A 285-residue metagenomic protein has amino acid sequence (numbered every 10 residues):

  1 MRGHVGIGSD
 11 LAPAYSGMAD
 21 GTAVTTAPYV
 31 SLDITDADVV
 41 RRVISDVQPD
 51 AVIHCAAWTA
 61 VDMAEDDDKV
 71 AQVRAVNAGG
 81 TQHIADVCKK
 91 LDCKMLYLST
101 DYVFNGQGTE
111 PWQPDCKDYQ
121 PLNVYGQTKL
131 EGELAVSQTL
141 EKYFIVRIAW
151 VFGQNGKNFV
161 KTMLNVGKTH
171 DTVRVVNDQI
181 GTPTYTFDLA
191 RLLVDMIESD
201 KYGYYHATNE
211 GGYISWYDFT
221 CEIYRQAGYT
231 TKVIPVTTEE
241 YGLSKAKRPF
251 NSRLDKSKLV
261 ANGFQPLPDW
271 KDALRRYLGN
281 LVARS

Functional and structural regions predicted by a protein language model:
M1-A51: N-terminal Rossmann/SDR dinucleotide-binding element
S9, V52-A56, M95-T100, N105 (+1 more regions): SDR active-site strand-loop-helix element
I34-V76: NAD(P)H-binding glycine-rich loop region in Rossmannoid oxidoreductase-like domains and their noncatalytic homologs
A37, T81-I84, E133, L193: Conserved internal alpha-helix within the Rossmann fold of NAD(P)-dependent oxidoreductases
A71, A75-G80, K90, V103-V146 (+1 more regions): Catalytic helix-loop patch of NAD(P)-dependent Rossmann-fold dehydrogenases
L134-G181, F187-D188, D195: NAD(P)-dependent short-chain dehydrogenase/reductase
L192, S199-S244, F250-N251, W270 (+1 more regions): Mid/C-terminal beta-alpha module of Rossmann-like enzyme folds, strongest in SDR-family dehydrogenases/epimerases
F250-S285: C-terminal amphipathic/interface module of NAD(P)-dependent oxidoreductases and related NAD-binding regulators
